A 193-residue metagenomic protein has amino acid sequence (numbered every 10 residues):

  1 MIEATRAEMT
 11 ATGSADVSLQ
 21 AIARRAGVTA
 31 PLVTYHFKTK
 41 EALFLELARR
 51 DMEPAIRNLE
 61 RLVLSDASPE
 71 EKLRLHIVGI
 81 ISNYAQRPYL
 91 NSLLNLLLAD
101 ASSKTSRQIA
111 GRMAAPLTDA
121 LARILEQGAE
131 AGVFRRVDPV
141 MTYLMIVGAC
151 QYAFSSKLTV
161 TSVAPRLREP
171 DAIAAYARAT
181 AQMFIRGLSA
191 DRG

Functional and structural regions predicted by a protein language model:
M1-M9, I80, F184: Short hydrophobic clusters on alpha-helical segments that form packing/core surfaces in small helical domains
I2-E3, A15-D16, H36-E60, R74: An amphipathic alpha-helix adjacent to DNA-recognition modules
E8-A42, E46: Helix-turn-helix
K40, L47, D51, A55 (+5 more regions): Hydrophobic/aromatic residues within well-ordered alpha-helical segments
E46, E60-S92, P139-I146, A174-A177 (+1 more regions): Hydrophobic alpha-helical connector segments
R57, S82-A120, M141, R166-A174: Short secondary-structure transition hinges
E71-R74, Q108-M113, A129-V147: All-alpha amphipathic helical-bundle segments outside canonical DNA-binding/catalytic cores that form hydrophobic
S82, Q86, A115-A131, R135 (+1 more regions): C-terminal peripheral helix-coil segments that are non-catalytic and often amphipathic
